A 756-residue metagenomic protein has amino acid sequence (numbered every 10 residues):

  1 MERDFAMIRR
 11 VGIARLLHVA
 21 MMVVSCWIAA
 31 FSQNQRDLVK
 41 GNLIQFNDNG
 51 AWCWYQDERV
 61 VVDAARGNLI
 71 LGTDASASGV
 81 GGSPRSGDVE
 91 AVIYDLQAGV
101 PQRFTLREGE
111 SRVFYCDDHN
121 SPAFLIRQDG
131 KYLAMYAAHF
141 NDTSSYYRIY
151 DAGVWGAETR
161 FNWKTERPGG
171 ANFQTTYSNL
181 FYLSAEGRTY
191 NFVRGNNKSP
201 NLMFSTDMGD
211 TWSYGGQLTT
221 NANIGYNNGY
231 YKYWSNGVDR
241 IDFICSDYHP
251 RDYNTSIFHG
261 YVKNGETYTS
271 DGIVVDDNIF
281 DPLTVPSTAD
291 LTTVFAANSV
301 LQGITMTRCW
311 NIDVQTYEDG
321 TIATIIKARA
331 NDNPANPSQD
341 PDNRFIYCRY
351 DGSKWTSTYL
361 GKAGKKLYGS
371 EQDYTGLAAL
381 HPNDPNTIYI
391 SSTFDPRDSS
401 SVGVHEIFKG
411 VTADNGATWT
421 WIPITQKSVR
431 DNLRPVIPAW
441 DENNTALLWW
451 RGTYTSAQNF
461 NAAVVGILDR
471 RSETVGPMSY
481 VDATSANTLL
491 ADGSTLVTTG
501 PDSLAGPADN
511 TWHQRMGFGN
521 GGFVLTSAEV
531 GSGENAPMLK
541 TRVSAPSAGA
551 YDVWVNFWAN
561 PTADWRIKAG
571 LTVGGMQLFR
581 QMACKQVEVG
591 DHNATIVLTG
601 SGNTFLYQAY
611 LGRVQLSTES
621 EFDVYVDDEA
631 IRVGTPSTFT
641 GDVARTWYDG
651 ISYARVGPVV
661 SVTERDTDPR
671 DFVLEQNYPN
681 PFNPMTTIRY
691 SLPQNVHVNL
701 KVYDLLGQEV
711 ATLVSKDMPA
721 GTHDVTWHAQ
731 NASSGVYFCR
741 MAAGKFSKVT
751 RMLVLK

Functional and structural regions predicted by a protein language model:
M1-A14: N-terminal secretory signal peptides that target proteins for export/translocation
L17-A29: Bacterial N-terminal signal peptides
Q33-P477: Extracellular, repeat-based ectodomains that mediate carbohydrate processing or recognition
T321, H405-F408, F460-N461, L468-D469 (+1 more regions): Extracytoplasmic
W647, F746-T750: Extracellular and select intracellular beta-sandwich modules with Ser/Thr-enriched, small-residue motifs on
T663-Y678, F682-V702, D724-W727, A743: Glycine-centered coil/turn sites that cap beta-strands in beta-rich domains
L713-K745: Short, surface-exposed loop/turn motifs with a glycine/proline- and acidic-biased composition
R751-K756: Short beta-strand edge segments in extracellular beta-sheet folds
